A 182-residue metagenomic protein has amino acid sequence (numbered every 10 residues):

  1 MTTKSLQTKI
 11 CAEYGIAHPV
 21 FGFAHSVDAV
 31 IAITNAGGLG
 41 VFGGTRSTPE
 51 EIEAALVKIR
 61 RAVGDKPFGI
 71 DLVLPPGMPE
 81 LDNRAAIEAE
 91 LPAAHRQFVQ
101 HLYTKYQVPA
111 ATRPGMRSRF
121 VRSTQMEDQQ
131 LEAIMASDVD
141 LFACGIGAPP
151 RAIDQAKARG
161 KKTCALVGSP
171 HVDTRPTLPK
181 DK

Functional and structural regions predicted by a protein language model:
T2-D181: Active-site entrance/lid segments in N-terminal catalytic domains of soluble metabolic enzymes
